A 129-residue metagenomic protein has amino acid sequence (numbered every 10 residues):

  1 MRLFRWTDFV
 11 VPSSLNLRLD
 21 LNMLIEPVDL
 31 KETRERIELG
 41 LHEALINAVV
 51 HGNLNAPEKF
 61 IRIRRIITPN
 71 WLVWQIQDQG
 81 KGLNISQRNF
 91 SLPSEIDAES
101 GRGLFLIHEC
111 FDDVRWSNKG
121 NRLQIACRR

Functional and structural regions predicted by a protein language model:
M1-L39: Bergerat-fold GHKL ATPase/HATPase_c domain
M1-V11, H108-R129: Flexible, glycine-/charge-rich segments associated with ATP-binding catalytic modules
E32-P57: Conserved ATP-binding N-box helix of the HATPase_c
P57, T68, S117-K119: Structural motif
F60-N70: Short beta-strand/loop element within the Bergerat-fold HATPase_c
R64-I66, Q77, S117, A126: Solvent-exposed beta-strand sheet faces enriched in polar/charged residues
V73-S100: Glycine-rich/acidic phosphate-handling loop/turn and adjacent ATP-lid/helix of nucleotide-binding kinase/ATPase domains
I96-F111: Glycine-rich phosphate-binding loop
